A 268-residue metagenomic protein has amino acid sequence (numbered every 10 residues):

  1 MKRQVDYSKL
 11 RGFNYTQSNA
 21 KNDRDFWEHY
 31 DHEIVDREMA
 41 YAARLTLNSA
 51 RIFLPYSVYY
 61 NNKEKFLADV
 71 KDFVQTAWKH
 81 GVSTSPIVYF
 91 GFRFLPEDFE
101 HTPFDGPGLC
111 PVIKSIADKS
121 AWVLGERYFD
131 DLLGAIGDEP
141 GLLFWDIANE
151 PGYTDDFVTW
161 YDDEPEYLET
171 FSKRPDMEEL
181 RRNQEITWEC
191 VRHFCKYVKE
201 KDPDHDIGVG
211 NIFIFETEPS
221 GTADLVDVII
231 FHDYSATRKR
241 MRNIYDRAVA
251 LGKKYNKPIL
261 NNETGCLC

Functional and structural regions predicted by a protein language model:
K2-V226, R238, K254-N256, C268: Active-site mouth of glycoside hydrolases
G210, F231, I259-E263: Active-site neighborhood of phospho(di)ester-bond hydrolases with catalytic His/Asp-centered motifs
T217, R247-A248: Short secondary-structure capping micro-motifs at structural edges
T237-R247: Substrate-binding surface in catalytic domains of secreted glycosidases
I244-D246, T264-L267: Conserved alpha/beta catalytic core and glycan-binding cleft of carbohydrate-active enzymes
A248-G252, K257-P258, N262: Active-site-flanking ligand-binding surface segments in enzyme catalytic domains
